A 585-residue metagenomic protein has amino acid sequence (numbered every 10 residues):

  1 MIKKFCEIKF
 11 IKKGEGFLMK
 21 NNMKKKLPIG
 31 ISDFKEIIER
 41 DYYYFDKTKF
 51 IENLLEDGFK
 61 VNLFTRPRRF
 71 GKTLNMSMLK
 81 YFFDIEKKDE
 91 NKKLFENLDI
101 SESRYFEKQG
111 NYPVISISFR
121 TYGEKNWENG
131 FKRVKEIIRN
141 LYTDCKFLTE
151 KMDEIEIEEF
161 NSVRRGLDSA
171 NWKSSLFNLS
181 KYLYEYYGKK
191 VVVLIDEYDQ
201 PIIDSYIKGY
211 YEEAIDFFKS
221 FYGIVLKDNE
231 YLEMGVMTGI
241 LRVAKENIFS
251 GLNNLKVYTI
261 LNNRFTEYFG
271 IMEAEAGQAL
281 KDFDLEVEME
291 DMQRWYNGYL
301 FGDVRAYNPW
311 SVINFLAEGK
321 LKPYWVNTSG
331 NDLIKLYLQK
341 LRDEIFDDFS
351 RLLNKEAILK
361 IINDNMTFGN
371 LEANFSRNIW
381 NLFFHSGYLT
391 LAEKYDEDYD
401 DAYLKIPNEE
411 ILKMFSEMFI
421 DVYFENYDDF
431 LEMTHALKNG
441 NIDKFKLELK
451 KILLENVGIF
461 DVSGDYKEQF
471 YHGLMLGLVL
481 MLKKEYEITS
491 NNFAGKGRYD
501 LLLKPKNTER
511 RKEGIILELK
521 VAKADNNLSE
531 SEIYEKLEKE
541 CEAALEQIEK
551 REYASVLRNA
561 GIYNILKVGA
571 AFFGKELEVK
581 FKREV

Functional and structural regions predicted by a protein language model:
E15, K20-K87, K92-S101, I452: Walker A/P-loop-proximal flanking segment of P-loop NTPase domains
K87-K146: P-loop NTPase motor core
D144-L194, I224, D228: Mid-core helix/loop region of P-loop NTP-binding domains shared across ATPases and GTPases
N178-Y184, E213-E233, Y553: Substrate-engagement module of ASCE P-loop NTPases
V192-D196, S220, E233-I240: Structural recognition of the conserved hydrophobic beta-strand(s) that form the central parallel beta-sheet of P-loop
N247-G251, Y258-F315, D348, L353: Amphipathic alpha-helical segments of the small helical/lid subdomains adjacent to P-loop NTPase cores
L255, Y307, V312-E552, V579-V585: Extended alpha-helical interface modules used as scaffolds for assembling large macromolecular complexes
V556-V585: Domain-level recognition of nuclease-like catalytic cores that cleave nucleotide substrates
